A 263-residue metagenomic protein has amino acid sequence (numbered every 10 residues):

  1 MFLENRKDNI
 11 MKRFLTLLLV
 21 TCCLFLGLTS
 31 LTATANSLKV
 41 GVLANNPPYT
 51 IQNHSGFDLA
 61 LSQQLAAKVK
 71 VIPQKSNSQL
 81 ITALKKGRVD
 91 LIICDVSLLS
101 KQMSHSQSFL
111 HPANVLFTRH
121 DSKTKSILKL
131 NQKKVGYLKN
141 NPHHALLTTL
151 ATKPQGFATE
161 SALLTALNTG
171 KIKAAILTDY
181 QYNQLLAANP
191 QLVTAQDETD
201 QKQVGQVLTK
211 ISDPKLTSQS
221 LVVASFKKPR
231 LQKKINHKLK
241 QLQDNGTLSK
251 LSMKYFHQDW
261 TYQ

Functional and structural regions predicted by a protein language model:
N9-L18: Bacterial N-terminal signal peptides that target proteins for export
L24-T32: C-terminal segment of classical bacterial N-terminal signal peptides
A35-S100: Extracytoplasmic small-molecule ligand-binding "clamshell" domains of the periplasmic binding protein/Venus flytrap
K39, A44-Q64, V115-T165, D179-N183: Bilobed "Venus flytrap"/periplasmic-binding protein-like clamshell domains and structurally analogous long
L43-N45, L110-T118, A188-N236, F256-Q263: Periplasmic-binding protein-like
Q63-Q64, K68, P73, N77-I92 (+3 more regions): Short helices/loops that flank or line small-molecule/ion binding pockets
I72-K129, T199-K215: Acidic, polar ligand-binding/catalytic clefts
A145-A162, R230-Q263: Ligand-binding clefts/hinges and TM-proximal coupling segments of bilobed small-molecule sensing domains
